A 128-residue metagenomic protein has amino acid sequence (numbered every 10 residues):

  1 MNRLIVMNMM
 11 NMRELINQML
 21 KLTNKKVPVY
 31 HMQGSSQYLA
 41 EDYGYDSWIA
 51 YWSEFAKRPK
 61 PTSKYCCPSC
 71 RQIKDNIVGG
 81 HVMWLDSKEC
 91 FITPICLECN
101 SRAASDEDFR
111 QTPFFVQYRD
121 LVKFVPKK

Functional and structural regions predicted by a protein language model:
N2-K25, I49-K57: Long, low-complexity intrinsically disordered terminal regions of eukaryotic transcription factors
N24-T62: Short, charged surface segments at domain edges that flank catalytic/cofactor-binding sites
R58-C66, K88-I92: Short metal-coordination and nucleic-acid-contact micro-motifs, chiefly zinc-binding Cys/His arrays
K64-C70, C96-C99: Short cysteine-rich clusters marking metal-coordination/redox-active sites
C70-P94: Histidine-centered nuclease catalytic patch
V82-C90, Q111-V122: Short cysteine/histidine-rich metal-coordination sites, predominantly Zn2+-binding motifs
I95-V116: Short metal-binding segments enriched for Cys and/or His
V125-K128: A detector for short metal-coordination/catalytic motifs
